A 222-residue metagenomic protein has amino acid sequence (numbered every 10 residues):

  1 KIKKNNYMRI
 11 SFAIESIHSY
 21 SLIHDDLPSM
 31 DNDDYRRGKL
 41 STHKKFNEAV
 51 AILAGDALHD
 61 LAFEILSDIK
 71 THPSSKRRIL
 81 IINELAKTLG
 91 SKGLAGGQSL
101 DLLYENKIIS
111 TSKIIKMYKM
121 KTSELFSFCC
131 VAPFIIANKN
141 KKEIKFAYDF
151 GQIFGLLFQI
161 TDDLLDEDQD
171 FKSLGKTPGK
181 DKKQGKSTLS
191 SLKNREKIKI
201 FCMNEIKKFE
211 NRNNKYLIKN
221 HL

Functional and structural regions predicted by a protein language model:
K1-N214, N220-H221: Mg2+-dependent prenyl diphosphate-binding active-site environment of isoprenoid biosynthetic enzymes
